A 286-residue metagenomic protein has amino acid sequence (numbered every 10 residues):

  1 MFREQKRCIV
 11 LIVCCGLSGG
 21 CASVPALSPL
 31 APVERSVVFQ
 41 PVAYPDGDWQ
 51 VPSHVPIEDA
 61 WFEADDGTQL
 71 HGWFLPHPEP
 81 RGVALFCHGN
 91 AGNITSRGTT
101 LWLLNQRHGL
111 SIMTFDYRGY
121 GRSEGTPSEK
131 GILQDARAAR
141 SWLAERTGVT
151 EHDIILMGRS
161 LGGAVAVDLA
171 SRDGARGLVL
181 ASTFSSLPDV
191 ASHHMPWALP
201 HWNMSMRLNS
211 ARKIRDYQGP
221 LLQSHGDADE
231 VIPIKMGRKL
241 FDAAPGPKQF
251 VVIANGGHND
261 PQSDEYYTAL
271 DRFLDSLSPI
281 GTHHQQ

Functional and structural regions predicted by a protein language model:
C21-W61: An N-terminal hydrophobic leader/cap segment in hydrolases
A64-W142: Membrane-embedded segments
T100, S210, G219, P233-D242: Short alpha-helix in the alpha/beta-hydrolase fold that links the catalytic acid
W142-R146, D153-W197: Primarily recognizes the serine-hydrolase "nucleophile elbow" in alpha/beta-hydrolase and SGNH/GDSL folds
Y217-Q218, Q223-H225, D229: Short beta-strand/loop motif that positions the catalytic acidic residue of the alpha/beta-hydrolase fold
D227-I232, N259-D260: Acidic catalytic loop of the alpha/beta-hydrolase fold
F241-N259: Catalytic histidine neighborhood in serine/cysteine hydrolases with alpha/beta-hydrolase-type architecture
P261-D275: Post-His helix in hydrolase/transferase enzymes
